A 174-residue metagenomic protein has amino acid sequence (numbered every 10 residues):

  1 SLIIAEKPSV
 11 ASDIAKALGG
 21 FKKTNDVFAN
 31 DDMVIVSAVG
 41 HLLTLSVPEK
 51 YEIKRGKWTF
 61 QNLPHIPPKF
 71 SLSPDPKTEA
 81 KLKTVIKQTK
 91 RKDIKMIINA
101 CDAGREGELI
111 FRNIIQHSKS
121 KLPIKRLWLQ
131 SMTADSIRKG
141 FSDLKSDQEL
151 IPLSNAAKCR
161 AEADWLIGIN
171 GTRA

Functional and structural regions predicted by a protein language model:
S1-A174: Intrinsically disordered, low-complexity regulatory segments
